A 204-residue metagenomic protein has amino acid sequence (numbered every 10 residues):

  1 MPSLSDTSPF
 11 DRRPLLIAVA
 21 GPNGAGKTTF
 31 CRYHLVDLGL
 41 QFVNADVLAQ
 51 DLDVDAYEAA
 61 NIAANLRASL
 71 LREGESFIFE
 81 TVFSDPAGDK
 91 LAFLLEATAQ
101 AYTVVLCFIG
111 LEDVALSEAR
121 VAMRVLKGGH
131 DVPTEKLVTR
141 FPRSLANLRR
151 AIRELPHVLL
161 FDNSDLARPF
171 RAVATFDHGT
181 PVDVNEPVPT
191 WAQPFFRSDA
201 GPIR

Functional and structural regions predicted by a protein language model:
L4, S8-D11, I17, A119-R204: Conserved GTP-binding G-domain of TRAFAC-class P-loop NTPases and closely related GTPase folds
L16, L40-N44, V104-L106, V158-L160: Conserved beta-strand scaffold positions in the cores of enzyme catalytic domains, especially in NTP/NDP-utilizing
P22-N23: The conserved Walker
G26: Conserved glycine(s) of the Walker
T29-E75, G88: Conserved substrate/cofactor phosphate-moiety recognition/catalytic segment in nucleotide-dependent phosphotransferases
V47-Q50, S84-D85, G110-L116, D165-A167: Conserved nucleotide-binding/hydrolysis micro-motifs of P-loop NTPases
E58-I109, S144, L159: Glycine-rich phosphate-binding loop used to anchor ATP phosphates in small-molecule kinases, encompassing both
V105, I109, E118-M123: Conserved, surface-exposed functional patches that form binding/active-site neighborhoods
